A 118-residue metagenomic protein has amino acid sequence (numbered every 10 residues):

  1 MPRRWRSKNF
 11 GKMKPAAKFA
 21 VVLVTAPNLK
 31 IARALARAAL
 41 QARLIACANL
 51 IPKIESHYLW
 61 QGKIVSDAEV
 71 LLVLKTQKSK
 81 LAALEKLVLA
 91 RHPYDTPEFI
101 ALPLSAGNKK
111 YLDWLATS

Functional and structural regions predicted by a protein language model:
P2-S118: Positively charged, small/polar-rich N-terminal and surface patches that mediate targeting and assembly and bind
